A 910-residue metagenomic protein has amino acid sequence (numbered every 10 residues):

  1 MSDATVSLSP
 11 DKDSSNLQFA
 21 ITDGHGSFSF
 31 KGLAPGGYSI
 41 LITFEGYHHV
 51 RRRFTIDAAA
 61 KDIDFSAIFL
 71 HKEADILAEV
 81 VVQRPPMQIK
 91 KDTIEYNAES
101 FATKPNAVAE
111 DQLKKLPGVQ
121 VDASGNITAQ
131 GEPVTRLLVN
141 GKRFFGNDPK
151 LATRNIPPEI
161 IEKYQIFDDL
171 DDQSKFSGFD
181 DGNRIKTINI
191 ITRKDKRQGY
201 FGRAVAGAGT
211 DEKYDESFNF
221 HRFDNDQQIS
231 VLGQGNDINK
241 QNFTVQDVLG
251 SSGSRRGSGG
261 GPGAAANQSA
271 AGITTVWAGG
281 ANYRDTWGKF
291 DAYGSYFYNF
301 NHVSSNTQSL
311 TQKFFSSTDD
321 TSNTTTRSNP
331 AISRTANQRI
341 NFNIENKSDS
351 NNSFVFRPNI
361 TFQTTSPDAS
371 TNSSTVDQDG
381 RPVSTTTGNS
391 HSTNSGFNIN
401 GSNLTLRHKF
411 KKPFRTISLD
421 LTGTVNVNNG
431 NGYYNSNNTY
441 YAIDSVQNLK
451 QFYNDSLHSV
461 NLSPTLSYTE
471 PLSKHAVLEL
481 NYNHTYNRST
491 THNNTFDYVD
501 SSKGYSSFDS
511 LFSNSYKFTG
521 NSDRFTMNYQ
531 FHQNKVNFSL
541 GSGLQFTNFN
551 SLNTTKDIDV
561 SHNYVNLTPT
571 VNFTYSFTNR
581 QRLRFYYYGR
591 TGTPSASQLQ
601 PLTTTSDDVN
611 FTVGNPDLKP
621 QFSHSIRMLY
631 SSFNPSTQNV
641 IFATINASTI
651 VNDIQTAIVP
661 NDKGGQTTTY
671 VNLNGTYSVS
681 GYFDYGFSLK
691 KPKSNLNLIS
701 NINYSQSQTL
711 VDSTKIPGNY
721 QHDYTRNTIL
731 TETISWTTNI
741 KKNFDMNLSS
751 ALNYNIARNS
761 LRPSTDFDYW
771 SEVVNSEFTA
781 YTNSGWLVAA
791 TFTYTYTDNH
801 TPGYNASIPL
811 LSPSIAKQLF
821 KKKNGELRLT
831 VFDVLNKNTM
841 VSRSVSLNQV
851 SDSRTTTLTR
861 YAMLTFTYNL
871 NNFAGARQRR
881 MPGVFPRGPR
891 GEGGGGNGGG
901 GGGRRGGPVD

Functional and structural regions predicted by a protein language model:
M1-D11, I89: Short, ordered, surface-exposed loop/turn motifs in non-cytosolic proteins
S9-S15, G37-R53: A short, solvent-exposed loop/turn motif at the edges and junctions of modular extracellular/periplasmic domains
D11-S27: Short, acidic Ser/Thr/Gly-rich low-complexity loop/linker segments typical of extracellular and cell-surface proteins
H25-S27, L41, H48, D57-D62 (+17 more regions): Membrane-proximal, glycine/serine-rich, low-complexity loop/turn segments characteristic of large bacterial
D92, Q241-G263, N306-T326, S373-T387 (+7 more regions): Surface-exposed loop/turn segments flanking beta-strands in extracellular/periplasmic regions
A271-I273, I332-R334, S392-G396, N454-H458 (+10 more regions): Replace "Gram-negative outer membrane beta-barrel proteins" with "bacterial and organellar outer membrane beta-barrel
S328, N461-S463, S507-N514, K619 (+1 more regions): Outer membrane beta-barrel strand-and-loop segments of large Gram-negative receptors, especially TonB-dependent
L478-Q581, S760-L761, T765-D766: Signature of Gram-negative outer-membrane beta-barrel scaffolds
